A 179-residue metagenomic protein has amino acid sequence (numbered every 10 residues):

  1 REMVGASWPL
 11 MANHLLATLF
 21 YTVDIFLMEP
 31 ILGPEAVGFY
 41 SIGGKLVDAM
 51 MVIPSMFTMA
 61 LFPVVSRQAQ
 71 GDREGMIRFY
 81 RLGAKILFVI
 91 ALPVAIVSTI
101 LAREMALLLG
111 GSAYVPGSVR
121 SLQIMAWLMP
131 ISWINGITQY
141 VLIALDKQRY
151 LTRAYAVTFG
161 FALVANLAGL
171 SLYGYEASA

Functional and structural regions predicted by a protein language model:
R1-Y21, A60, V64-R78: Interhelical loop/hinge segments that connect adjacent transmembrane helices in multipass membrane
E2-A6, L10, M28-D48, R78 (+2 more regions): Interfacial/gating helices of multi-pass transporter permease domains
T22, F26-L27, I137-V141, L163-A168: Alpha-helical transmembrane segments of multipass membrane proteins
T22, I31-P34, A144-L145, L172: Helix-loop interface residues and adjacent transmembrane-helix termini in multi-pass membrane transporters, primarily
I31, I100-L101, L108-L109, A168-Y173: Helix-loop junctions at the membrane-solvent interface of multi-pass transporters, primarily the C-terminal
F39-A156: Specific pore-lining/lateral-gate transmembrane helices of multi-pass inner-membrane transport and insertion machines
R149, A156-A179: Membrane-interface helix-loop junctions in multi-pass transport and translocation proteins
